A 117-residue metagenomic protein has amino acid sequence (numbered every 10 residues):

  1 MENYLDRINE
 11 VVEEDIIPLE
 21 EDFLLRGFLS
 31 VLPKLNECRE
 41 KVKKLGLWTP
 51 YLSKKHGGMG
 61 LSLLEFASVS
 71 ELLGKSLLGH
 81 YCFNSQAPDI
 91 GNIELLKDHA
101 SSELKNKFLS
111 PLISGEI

Functional and structural regions predicted by a protein language model:
N3-E14: A non-catalytic, amphipathic alpha-helix used as a structural packing/dimerization or gating element in enzyme scaffolds
P18-I117: Glycine-rich flavin
